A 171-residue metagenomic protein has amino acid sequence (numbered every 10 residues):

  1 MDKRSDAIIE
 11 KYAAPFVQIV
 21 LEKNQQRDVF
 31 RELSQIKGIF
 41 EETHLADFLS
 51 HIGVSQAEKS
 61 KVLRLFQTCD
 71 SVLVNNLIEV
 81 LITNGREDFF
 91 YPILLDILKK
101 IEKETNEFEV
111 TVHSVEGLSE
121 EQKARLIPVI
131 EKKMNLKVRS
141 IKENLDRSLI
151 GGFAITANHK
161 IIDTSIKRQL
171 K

Functional and structural regions predicted by a protein language model:
M1-K171: Elongated, mostly alpha-helical coiled-coil "stalk/stator" tethers of large membrane protein machines
